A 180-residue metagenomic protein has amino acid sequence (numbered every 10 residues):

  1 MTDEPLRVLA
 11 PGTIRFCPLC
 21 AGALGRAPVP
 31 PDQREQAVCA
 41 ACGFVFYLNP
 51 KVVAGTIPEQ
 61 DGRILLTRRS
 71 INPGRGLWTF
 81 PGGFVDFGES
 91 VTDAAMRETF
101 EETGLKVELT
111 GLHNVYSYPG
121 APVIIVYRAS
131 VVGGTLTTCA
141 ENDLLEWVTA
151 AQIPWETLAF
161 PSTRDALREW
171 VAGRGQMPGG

Functional and structural regions predicted by a protein language model:
M1-I14, A166-Q176, G180: A broadly conserved sequence feature marking short terminus-proximal activation segments in nucleic acid-centric
M1-Y47: N-terminal cysteine/histidine-rich coordination modules
E4-R7, E59-E101, N114: Conserved Nudix-box catalytic region and its N-terminal flanking loop in Nudix hydrolases and closely related
I14, G22, A40-L65, F84 (+1 more regions): Conserved N-terminal beta-strand and adjoining loop/helix that marks the start of the Nudix/MutT-like hydrolase domain
R26-P28, L105-H113: A short coil-to-beta-strand element that immediately follows conserved catalytic motifs
Q33-A37, V52, V123-Y127: Short beta-strand micro-motifs in enzyme catalytic cores
P58-E59, L66, A129, W147: Conserved hydrophobic "DFG−1" position in protein kinase catalytic cores
V115-T137, E146, A150, A166 (+1 more regions): Active-site-adjacent beta-strand/loop module that shapes the phosphate/pyrophosphate-binding cleft
